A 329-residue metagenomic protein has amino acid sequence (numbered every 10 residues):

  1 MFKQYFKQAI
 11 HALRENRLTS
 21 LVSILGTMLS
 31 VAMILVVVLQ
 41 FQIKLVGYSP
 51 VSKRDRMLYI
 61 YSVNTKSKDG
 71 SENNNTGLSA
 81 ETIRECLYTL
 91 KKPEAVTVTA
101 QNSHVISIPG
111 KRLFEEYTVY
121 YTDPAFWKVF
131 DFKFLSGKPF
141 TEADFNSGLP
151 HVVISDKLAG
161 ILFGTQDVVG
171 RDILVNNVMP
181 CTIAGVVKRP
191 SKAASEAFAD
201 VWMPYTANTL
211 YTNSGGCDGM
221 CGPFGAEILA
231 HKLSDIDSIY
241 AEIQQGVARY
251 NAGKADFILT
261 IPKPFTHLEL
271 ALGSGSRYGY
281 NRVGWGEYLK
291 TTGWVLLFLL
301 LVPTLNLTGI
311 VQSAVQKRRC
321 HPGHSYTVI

Functional and structural regions predicted by a protein language model:
M1, Y5, N74-T82, P150: Soluble or luminal CAZymes and related metallo-dependent hydrolases
F6-R14, L18, V22, L305-I329: Intracellular coupling helices
A12-L45: Short, strongly hydrophobic transmembrane alpha-helices
V31, W294-L307: Hydrophobic transmembrane alpha-helices
V37-S107, L113, Y120, C221-G225: Membrane-proximal extracellular/periplasmic loop immediately following the first transmembrane helix
T99-A100, I108-T141, F145-N146: The feature marks short, hydrophobic/small-residue-biased sequence motifs that occur predominantly
A125-P139, P150-R282: Mid-to-C-terminal secondary-structure elements that act as membrane-proximal/extracytoplasmic interface segments
Y280-L297: N-terminal membrane-entry
